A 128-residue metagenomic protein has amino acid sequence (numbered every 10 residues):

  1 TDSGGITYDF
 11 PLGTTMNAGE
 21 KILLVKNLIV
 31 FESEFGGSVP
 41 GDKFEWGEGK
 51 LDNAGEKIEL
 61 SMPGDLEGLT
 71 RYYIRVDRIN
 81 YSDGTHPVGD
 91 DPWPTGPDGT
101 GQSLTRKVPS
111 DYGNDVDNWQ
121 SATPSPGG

Functional and structural regions predicted by a protein language model:
T1-P126: Activation on beta-sandwich/Ig-like modules and their edge loops
